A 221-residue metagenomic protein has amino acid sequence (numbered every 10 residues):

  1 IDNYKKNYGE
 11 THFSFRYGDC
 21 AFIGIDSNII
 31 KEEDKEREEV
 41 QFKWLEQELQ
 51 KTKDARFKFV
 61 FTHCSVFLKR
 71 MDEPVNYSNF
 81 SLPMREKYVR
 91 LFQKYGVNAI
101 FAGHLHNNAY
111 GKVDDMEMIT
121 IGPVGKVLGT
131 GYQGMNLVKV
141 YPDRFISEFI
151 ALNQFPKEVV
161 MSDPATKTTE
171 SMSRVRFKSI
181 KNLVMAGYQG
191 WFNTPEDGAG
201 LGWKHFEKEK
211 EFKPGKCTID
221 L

Functional and structural regions predicted by a protein language model:
I1-F57, V75-A99, A109-P142, E148: Extended active-site neighborhood of metal-dependent phosphoesterases/phosphodiesterases
S27, F61-S65, H104-L105: Short, well-ordered beta-to-alpha junction loops that form the rim of enzyme active sites and present histidine/acidic
K31-E32, V127-T130, P156-E158, F192-A199 (+1 more regions): Short, solvent-exposed loop/turn elements at domain surfaces
T52-R70: Short acidic, glycine-rich surface-loop motifs adjacent to enzyme active sites
H63, Y141, I150, G187-W191: Structured loops at beta-to-helix junctions and adjacent beta-edge loops in soluble globular domains
L105-N108, G187: Substrate-binding cleft of secreted/luminal carbohydrate-active enzymes
K139-T169: A short C-terminal boundary segment appended to hydrolase-like catalytic domains
K167-L221: Glycan-processing catalytic domains of CAZymes
